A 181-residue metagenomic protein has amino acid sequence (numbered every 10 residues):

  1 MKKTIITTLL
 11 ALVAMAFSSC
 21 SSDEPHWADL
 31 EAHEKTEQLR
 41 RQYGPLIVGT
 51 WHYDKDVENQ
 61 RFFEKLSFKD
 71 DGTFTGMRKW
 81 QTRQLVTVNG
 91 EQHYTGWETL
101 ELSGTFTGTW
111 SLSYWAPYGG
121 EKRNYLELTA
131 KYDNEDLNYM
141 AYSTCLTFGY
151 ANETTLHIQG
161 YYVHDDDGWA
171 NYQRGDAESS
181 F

Functional and structural regions predicted by a protein language model:
M1-T4, W110: Positively charged n-region of N-terminal signal peptides that target proteins for export
T4-I5, S67: Residue-level detector of intrinsically disordered/flexible regions characterized by low predicted structural confidence
I6-L12: Sec-dependent N-terminal signal peptides
A16-S19: C-terminal motif of bacterial Sec signal peptides marking the signal peptidase cleavage site
S21-T109, W115-F181: Lipid interaction determinants
